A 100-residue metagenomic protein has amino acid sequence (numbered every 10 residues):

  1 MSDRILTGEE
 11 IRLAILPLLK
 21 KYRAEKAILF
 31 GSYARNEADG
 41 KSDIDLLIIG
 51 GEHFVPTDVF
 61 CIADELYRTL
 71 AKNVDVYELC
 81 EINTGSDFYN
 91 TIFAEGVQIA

Functional and structural regions predicted by a protein language model:
M1-K26, A34-G40, G51-A100: Catalytic core of pol beta-like nucleotidyltransferases
D45-I49: Short beta-strand->loop micro-motif that forms the acidic, two-metal-ion catalytic signature in nucleotide-processing
